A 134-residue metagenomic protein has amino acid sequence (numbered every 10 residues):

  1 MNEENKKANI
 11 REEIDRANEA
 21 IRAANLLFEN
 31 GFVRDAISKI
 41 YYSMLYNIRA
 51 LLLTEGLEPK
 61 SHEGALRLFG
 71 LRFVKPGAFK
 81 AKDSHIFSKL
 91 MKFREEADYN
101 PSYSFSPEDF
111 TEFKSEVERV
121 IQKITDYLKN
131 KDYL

Functional and structural regions predicted by a protein language model:
M1-L134: Terminal alpha-helical segments
